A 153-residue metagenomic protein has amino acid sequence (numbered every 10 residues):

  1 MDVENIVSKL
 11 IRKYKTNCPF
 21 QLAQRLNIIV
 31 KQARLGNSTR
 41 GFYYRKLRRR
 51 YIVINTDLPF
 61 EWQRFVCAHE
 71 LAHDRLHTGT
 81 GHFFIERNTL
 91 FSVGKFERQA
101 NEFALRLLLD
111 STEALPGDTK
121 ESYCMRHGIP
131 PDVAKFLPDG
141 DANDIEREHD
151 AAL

Functional and structural regions predicted by a protein language model:
M1-L153: Active-site hotspot residues in diverse enzymes, especially metal/ion-binding acidic/histidine motifs
